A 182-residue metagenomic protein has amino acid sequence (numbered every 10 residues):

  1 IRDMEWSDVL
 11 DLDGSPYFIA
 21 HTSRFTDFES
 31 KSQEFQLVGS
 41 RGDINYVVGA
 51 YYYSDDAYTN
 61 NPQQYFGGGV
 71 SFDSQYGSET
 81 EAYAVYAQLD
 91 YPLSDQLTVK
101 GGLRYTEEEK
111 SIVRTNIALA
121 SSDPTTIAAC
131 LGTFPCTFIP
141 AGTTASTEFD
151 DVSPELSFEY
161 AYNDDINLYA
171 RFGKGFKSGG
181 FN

Functional and structural regions predicted by a protein language model:
I1-E5, Y52-D56, Y105-S111, F172-S178: Transmembrane beta-strands of outer-membrane beta-barrel pores
I1-V47, Y53-Y58: Outer-membrane beta-barrel domain signature, strongest for Gram-negative TonB-dependent receptors and also present
L10-T22, T59-Q75, S111-T147, N182: Solvent-exposed loop segments that connect transmembrane elements
F25-E29, D56, Q75-E81, L93 (+2 more regions): Short sequence motifs at beta-strands and strand-loop junctions characteristic of Gram-negative outer-membrane
E29, L37-G39, A87, Y91-P92 (+3 more regions): Residue-level signature of outer-membrane beta-barrel architecture
D43-Y46, Q96-V99, D165-L168: Repeated loop/turn-to-beta-strand initiation elements of outer-membrane beta-barrel proteins
V48-A50, G101, L156, A170: Membrane-embedded beta-strand positions of outer-membrane beta-barrel proteins
Y86, R104, N167-Y169: Short, well-ordered beta-strand segments
